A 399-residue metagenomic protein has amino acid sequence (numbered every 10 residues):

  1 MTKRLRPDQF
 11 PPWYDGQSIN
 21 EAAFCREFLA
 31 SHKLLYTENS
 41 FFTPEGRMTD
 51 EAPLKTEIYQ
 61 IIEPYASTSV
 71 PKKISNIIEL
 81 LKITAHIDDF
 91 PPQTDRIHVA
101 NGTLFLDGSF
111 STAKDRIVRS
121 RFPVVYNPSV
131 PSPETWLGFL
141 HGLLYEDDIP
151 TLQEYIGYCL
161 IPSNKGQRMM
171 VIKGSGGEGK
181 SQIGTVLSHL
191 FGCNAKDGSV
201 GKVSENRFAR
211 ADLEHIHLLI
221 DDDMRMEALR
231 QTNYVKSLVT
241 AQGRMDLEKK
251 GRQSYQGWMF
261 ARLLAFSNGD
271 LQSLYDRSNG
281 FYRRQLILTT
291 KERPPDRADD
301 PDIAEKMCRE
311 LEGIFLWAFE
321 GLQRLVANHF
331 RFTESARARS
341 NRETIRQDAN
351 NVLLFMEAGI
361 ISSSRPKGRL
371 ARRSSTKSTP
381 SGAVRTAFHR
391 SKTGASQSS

Functional and structural regions predicted by a protein language model:
M1-T37, P64-S399: Feature primarily recognizes SF3-like P-loop helicase cores of small DNA viruses
T37-A66: TRNA-binding/sensing appendages of the translation machinery
